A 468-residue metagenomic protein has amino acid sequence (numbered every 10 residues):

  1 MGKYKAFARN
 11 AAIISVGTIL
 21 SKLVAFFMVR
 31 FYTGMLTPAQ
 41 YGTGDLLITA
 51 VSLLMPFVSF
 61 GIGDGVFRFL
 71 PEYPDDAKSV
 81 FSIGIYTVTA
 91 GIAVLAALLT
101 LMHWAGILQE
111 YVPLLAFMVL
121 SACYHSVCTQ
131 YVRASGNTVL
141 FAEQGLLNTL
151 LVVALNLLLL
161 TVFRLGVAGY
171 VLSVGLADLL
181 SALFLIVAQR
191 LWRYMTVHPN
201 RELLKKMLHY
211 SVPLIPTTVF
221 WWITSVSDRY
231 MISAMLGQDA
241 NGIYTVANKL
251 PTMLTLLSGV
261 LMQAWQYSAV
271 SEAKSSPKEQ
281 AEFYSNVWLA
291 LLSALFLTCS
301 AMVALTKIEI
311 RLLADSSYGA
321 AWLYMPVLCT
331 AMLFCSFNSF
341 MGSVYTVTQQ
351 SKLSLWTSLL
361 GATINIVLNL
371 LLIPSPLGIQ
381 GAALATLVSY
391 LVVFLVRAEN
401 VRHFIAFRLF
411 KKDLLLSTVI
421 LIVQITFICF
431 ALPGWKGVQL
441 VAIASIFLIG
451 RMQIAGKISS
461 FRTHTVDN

Functional and structural regions predicted by a protein language model:
M1-K3, P113, V167-S173, L183-S225 (+2 more regions): Interhelical loop/hinge segments that connect adjacent transmembrane helices in multipass membrane
M1-V24, V139, R201-T217, V419-I422 (+1 more regions): N-terminal membrane topogenesis motif
K3-G63, M118, T149-V153, L157 (+2 more regions): Signature of the first transmembrane helix
I19, P56-V58, S82-L114, L183 (+3 more regions): Alpha-helical transmembrane segments of multi-pass membrane transport and lipid-handling proteins
A25, V58-P74, P251-L289, G342-V347: Helix-loop junctions and terminal segments of transmembrane helices in multi-pass membrane transport/translocation
F69-E72, A122-G145, C329-L360, V401-I405: Membrane-interface junctions at transmembrane-helix termini in multi-pass inner-membrane proteins
P113, Q144-L191, Y210, L359-I366 (+3 more regions): Hydrophobic alpha-helical transmembrane segments
F407, T426-N468: Membrane-proximal transmembrane or re-entrant/amphipathic helices at the cytosolic face
